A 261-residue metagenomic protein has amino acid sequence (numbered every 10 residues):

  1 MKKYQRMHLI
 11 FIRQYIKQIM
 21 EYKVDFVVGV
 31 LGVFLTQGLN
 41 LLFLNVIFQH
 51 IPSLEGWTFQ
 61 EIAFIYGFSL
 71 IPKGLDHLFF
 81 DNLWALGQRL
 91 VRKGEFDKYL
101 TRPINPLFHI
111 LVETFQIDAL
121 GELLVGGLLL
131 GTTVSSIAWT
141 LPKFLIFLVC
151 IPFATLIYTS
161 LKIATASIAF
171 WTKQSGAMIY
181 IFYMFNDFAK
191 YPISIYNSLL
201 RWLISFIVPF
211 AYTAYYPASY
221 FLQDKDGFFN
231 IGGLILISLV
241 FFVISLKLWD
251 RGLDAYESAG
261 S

Functional and structural regions predicted by a protein language model:
M1-S261: Hydrophobic transmembrane alpha-helices and immediately adjacent juxtamembrane helices of multi-pass inner-membrane
